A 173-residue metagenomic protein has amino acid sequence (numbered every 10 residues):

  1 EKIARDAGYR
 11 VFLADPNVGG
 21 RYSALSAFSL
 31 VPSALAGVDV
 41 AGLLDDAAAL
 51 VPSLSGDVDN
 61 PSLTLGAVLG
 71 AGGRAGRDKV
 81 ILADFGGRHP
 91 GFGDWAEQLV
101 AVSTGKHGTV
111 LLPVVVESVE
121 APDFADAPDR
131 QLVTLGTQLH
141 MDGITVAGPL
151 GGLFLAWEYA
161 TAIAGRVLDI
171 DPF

Functional and structural regions predicted by a protein language model:
E1-Q131, A156, A160-F173: Active-site phosphate/pyrophosphate-binding segments
L132-G136: Acidic beta-strand-to-loop metal/phosphate-binding motif
T145-G152, T161-G165: A cross-family structural signal marking well-folded subdomains
